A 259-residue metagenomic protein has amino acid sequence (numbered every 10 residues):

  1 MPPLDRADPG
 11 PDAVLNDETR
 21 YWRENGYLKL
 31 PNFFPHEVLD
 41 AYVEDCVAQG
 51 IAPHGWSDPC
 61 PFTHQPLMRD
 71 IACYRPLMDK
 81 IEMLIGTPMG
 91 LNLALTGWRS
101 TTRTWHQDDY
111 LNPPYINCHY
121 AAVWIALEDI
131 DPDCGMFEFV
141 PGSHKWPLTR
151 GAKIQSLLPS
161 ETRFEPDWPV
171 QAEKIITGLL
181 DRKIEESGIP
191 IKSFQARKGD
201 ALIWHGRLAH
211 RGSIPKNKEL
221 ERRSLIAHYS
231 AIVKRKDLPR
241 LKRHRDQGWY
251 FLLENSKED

Functional and structural regions predicted by a protein language model:
M1-A7, D17, K153-L157, K198-I203 (+1 more regions): Non-heme Fe(II)/2-oxoglutarate
M1-I116, G248-E258: Non-heme Fe(II)-dependent double-stranded beta-helix
Y27, C118-W124, C134, I191 (+1 more regions): Extracellular structured ligand-interaction cores
P76-L77, D109-Y120, I189-P190, A196 (+1 more regions): A short beta-loop-beta micro-motif enriched in histidine and acidic residues
R99, V140-L148, H228-K234: Short edge-strand/loop segments of extracellular domains
Q107-D109, I125-D129, P141: Short, structured patches in soluble enzyme cores that scaffold and shape functional sites
Y115-P132, Q195-K198, I203, H228-V233: Short, conserved beta-strand element in jelly-roll/cupin
D133-A209: Double-stranded beta-helix
